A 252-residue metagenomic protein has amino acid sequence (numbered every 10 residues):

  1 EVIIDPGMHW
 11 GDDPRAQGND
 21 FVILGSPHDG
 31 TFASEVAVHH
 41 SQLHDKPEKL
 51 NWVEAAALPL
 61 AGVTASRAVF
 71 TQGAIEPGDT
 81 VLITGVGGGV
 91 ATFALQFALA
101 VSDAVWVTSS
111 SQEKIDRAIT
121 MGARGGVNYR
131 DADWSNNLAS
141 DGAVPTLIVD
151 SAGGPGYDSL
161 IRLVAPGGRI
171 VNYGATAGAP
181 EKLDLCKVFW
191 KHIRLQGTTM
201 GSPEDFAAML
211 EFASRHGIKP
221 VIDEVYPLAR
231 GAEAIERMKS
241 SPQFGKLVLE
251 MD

Functional and structural regions predicted by a protein language model:
E1-H44: Glycine-rich phosphate/adenylate-binding loop and adjacent beta-alpha elements of nucleotide- or dinucleotide-binding
G7-M8, A61, V86, A175 (+1 more regions): Short, surface-exposed secondary-structure boundary micro-motifs
L50-A132, N137: Mid-domain Rossmann-like dinucleotide-binding core that forms the NAD(H)/NADP(H) cofactor-binding site
W106, D116-R194: Glycine-rich cofactor phosphate-binding loops and adjacent beta1-alpha1 units of small-molecule cofactor enzyme domains
S111, T176, G201: Residues in the short beta-alpha loop(s) of Rossmann-like NAD(P)-binding domains
P166-V171, K182-E224: Rossmann-fold dehydrogenase core element
P203-D252: C-terminal hydrophobic helical "lid"/dimerization subdomain of Rossmann-like NAD(P)H-dependent oxidoreductases
